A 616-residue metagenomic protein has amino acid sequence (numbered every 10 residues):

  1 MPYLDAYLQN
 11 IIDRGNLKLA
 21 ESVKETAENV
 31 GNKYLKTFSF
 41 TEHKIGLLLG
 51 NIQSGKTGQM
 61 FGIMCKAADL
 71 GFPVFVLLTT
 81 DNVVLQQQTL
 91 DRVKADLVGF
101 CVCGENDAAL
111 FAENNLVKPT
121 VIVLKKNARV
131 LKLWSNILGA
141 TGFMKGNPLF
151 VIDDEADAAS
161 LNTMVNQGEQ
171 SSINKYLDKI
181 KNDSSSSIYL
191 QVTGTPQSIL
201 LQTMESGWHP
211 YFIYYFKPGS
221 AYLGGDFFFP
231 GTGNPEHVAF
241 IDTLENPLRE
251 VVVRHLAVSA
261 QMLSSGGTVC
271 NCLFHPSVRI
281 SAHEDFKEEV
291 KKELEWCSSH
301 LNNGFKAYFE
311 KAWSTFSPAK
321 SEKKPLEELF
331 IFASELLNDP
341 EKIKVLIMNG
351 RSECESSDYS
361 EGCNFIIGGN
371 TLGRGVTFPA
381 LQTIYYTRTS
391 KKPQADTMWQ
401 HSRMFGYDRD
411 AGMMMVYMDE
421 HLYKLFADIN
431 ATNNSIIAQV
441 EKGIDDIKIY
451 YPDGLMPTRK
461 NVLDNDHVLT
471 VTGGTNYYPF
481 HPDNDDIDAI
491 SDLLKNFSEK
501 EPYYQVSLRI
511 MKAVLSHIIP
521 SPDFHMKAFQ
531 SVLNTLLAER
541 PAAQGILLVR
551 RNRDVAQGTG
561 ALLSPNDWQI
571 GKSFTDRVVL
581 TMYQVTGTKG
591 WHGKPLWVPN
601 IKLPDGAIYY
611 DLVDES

Functional and structural regions predicted by a protein language model:
K56-C65: Motif I (Walker A/P-loop) of helicase-class P-loop NTPases
Q59, F72-L97, K126, V278: Conserved Walker A/P-loop ATP-binding site and its immediately adjacent core in helicase/helicase-like ATPase domains
G99-C101, P148-V151, G266-F365, K391 (+5 more regions): Conserved C-terminal RecA-like helicase domain
E105-E155, S160-I180, G368-G369: Conserved RecA-like ASCE ATPase "motif II neighborhood" in helicase/translocase motors
P119, N147-D153, D157, V165-S265 (+2 more regions): Conserved P-loop NTPase catalytic core
E250-C270, P276-S281, F286-E288, N433-A538: C-terminal catalytic or substrate-handling cores of phosphate/nucleotide- and metal-cofactor-dependent proteins acting
V345-K424: Conserved RecA-like P-loop NTPase helicase motor core
T389-M413, S521-S616: C-terminal accessory/interaction regions of large nucleic acid-associated machines
